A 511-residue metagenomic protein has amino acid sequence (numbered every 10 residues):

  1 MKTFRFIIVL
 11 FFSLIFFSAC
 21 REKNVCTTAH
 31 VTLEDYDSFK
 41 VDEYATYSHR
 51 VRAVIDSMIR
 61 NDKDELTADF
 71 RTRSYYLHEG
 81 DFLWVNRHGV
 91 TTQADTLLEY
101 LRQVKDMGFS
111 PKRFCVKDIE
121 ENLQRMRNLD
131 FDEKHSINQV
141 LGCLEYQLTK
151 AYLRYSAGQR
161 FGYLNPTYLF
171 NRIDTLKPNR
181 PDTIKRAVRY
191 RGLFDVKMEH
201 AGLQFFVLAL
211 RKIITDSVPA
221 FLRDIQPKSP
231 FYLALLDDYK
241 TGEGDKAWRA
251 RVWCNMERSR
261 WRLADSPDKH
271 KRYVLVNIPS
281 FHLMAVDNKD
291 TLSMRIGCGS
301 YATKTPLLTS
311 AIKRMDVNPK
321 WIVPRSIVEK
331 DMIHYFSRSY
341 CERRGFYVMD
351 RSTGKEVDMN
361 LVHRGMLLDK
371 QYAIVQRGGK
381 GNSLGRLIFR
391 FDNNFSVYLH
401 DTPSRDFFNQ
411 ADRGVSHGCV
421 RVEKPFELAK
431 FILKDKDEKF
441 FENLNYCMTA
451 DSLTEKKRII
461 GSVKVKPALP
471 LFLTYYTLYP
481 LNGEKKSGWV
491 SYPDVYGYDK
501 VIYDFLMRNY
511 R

Functional and structural regions predicted by a protein language model:
M1-I8: Bacterial N-terminal signal peptides that target proteins for export
L10-S13: Alpha-helical hydrophobic membrane-insertion segments
F16-A19: C-terminal motif of bacterial Sec signal peptides marking the signal peptidase cleavage site
R21-K177: Cationic-aromatic interfacial patches
R21-R71, Y75, L153, I173 (+1 more regions): Well-ordered beta-sheet/strand-loop patches within structured domains
G108, L129, I137, G158 (+7 more regions): Short loop/turn hinge sites at secondary-structure boundaries
K177-P181, K185-V188: Cytosolic terminal low-complexity segments enriched in Ser/Thr and acidic residues
